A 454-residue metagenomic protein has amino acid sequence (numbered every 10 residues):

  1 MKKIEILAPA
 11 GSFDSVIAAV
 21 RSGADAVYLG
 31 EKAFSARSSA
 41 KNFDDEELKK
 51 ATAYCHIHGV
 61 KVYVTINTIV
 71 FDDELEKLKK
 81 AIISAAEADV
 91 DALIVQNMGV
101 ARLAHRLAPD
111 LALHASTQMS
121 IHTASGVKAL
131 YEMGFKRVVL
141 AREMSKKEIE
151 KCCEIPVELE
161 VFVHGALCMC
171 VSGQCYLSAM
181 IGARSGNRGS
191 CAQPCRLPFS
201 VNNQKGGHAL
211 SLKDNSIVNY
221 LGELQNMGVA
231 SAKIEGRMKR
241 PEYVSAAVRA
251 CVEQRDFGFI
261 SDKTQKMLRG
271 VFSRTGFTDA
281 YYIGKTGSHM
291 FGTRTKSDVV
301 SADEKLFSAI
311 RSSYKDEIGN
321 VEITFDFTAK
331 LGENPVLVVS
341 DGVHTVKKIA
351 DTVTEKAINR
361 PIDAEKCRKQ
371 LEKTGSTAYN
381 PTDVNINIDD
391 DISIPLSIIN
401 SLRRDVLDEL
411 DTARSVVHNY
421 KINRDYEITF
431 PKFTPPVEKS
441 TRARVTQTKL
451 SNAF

Functional and structural regions predicted by a protein language model:
M1-S22, A26-R37, K49-T52, H58-A86 (+4 more regions): Surface-exposed amphipathic alpha-helical tracts and adjacent flexible/coil segments at the periphery of soluble enzymes
S38-N42: Conserved non-cysteine loop/helix-boundary elements of the Radical SAM core domain that shape
F43-L48: Glycine-rich, highly charged phosphate/nucleotide-binding loops
G99-V100: Alpha-helix capping/helix-boundary segments
A104: RNase H-like DDE/DDD metal-dependent nuclease/strand-transfer catalytic core used by mobile genetic elements
H122-G126: Short, glycine/polar-rich helix-capping loops at beta-to-alpha or helix-loop-helix junctions that flank or form
